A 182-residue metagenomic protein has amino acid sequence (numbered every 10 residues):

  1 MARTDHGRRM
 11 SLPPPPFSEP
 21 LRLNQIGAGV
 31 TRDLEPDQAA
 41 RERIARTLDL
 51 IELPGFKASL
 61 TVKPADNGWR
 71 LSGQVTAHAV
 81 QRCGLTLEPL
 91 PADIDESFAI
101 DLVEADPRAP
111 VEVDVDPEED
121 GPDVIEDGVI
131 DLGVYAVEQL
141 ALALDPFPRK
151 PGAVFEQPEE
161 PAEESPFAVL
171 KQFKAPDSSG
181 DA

Functional and structural regions predicted by a protein language model:
A2-A182: Acidic and generally charged, gly/proline-rich low-complexity regions
